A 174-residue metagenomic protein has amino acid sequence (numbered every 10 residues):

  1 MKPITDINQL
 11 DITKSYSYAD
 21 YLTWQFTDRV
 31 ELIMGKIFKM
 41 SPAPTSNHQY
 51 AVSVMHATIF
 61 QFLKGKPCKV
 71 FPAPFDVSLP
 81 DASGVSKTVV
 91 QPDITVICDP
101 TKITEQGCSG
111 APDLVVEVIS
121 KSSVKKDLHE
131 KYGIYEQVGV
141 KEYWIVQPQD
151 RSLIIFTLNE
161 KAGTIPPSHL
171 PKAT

Functional and structural regions predicted by a protein language model:
M1-T174: Gly/Pro/Ser/Thr-rich low-complexity, intrinsically disordered segments predominantly at protein N-termini
